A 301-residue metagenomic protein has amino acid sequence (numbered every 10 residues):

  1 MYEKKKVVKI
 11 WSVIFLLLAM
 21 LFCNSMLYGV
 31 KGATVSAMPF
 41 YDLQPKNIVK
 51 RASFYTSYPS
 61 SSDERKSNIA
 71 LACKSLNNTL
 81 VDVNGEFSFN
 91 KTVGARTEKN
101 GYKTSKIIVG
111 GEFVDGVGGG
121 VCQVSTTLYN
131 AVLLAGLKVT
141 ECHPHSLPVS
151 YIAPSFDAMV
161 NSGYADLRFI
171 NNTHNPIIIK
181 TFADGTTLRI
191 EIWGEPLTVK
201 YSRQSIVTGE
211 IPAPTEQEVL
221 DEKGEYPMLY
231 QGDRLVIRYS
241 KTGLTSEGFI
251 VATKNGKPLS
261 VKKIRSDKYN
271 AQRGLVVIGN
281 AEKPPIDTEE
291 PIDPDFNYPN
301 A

Functional and structural regions predicted by a protein language model:
M1-V7: N-terminal Lys/Arg-rich, disordered targeting/topogenic segments
Y2, S25-A301: Well-ordered beta-sheet/strand-loop patches within structured domains
V8-Y28: Sec-dependent N-terminal signal peptides of Gram-positive bacterial secreted proteins and lipoproteins
